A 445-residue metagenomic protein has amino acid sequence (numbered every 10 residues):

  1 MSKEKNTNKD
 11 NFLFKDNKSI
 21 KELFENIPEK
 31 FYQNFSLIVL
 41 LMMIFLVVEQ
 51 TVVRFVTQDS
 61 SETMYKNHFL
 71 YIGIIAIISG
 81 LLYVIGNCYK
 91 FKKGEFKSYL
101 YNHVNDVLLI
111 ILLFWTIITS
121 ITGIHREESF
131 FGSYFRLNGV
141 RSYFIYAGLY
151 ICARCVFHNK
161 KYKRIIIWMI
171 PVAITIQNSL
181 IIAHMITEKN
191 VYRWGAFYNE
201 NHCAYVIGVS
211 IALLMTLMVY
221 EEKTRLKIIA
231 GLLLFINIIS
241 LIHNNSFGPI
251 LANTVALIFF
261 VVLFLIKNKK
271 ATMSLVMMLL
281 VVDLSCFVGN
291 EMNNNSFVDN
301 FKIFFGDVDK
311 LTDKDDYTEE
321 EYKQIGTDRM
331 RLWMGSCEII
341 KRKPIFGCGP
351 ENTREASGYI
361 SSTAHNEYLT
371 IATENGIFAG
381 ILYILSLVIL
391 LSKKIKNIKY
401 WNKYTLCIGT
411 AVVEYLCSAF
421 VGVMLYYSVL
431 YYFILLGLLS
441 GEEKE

Functional and structural regions predicted by a protein language model:
S2-K30, F91-N102: Membrane-interfacial, low-structure loops and terminal tails that flank and connect transmembrane helices in multi-pass
S2-N8, F12-L13, I27-I44, V48 (+9 more regions): Alpha-helical transmembrane segments of multi-pass inner-membrane proteins
V39-T57, I75-F144: N-terminal hydrophobic segments of proteins, predominantly signal-anchor/transmembrane helices of inner/organellar
V52-K66, R126-F130, T187-A196, E351-I371: Juxtamembrane membrane-water interface segments that cap and precede transmembrane helices
Q58-I78, I371-L385: Membrane-interface anchor segments at the N-terminal boundary of transmembrane helices in multi-pass membrane enzymes
D59-T63, F130, Y134-F135, V191 (+4 more regions): Membrane-interface catalytic loops of GT-C/OST-like multi-pass glycosylation enzymes that act
G123, I166, N294-V308: Extracytoplasmic/periplasmic ligand-binding sensor domains of two-pass membrane signal-transduction receptors
A153, N300-S362, Y368-I371, N375-L382: TM-adjacent membrane-interface loops and short helices in multi-pass inner/ER membrane proteins
